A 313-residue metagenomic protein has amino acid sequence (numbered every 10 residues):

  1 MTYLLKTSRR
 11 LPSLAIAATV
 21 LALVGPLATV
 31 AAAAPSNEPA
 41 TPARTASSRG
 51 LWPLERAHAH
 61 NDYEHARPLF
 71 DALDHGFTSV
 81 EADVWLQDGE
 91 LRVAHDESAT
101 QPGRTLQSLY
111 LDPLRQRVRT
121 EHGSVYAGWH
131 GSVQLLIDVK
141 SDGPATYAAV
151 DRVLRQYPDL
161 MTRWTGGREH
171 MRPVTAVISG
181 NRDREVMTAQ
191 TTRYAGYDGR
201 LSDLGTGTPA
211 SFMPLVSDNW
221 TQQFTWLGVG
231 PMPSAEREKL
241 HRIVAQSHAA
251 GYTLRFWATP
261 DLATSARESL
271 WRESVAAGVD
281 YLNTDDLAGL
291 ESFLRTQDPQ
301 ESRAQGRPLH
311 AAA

Functional and structural regions predicted by a protein language model:
M1-A34: Secretory targeting and sorting signals
T2-Y3, E38-L54, D71-D74, T78 (+1 more regions): Catalytic cores of phosphodiester-bond hydrolases, prominently lipid phosphodiesterases
N61: Beta-loop motif signature
H65-F70: A structural motif detector for short, solvent-exposed N-terminal "entry" segments of globular domains
